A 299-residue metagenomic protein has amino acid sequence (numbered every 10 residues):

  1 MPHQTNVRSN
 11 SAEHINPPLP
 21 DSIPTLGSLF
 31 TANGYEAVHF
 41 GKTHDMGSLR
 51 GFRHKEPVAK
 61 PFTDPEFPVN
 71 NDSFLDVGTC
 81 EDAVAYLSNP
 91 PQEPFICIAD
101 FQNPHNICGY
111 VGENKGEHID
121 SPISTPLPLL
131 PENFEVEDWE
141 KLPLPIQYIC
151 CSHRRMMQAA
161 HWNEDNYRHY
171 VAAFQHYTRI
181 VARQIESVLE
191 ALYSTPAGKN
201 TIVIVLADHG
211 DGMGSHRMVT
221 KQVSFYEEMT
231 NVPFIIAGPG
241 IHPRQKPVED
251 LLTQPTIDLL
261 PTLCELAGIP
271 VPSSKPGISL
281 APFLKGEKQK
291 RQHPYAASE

Functional and structural regions predicted by a protein language model:
M1-P2, H39-R50, D100-H105, A207-G210 (+2 more regions): Short, solvent-exposed turn/loop segments enriched in Gly/Ser/Thr/Pro and often Arg
M1-P24, L29, Y35, H39-F40 (+1 more regions): Active-site segment of extracytoplasmic enzymes that catalyze sulfate/phosphate-ester chemistry
Q4, F30-H39, H44-G47, P90 (+5 more regions): A generic secondary-structure signal for well-formed alpha-helical elements
H14-I15, N231-F234, P294: Small-molecule pocket liners
P20-T31, G47, F74-V84, A172-E186 (+3 more regions): A structural signal for well-ordered alpha-helical segments within the folded catalytic domains of diverse enzymes
M46-E93: Conserved, well-structured beta-alpha core segment at the onset of a catalytic domain
N89-E93, F101-T253, L266-I269, S273: Active-site-proximal cap/lid insertion segments
P90, H209-S215, I257-L260, E265-E299: C-terminal cap/loop subdomain of S1 sulfatases and analogous C-terminal strand-loop tails that border
